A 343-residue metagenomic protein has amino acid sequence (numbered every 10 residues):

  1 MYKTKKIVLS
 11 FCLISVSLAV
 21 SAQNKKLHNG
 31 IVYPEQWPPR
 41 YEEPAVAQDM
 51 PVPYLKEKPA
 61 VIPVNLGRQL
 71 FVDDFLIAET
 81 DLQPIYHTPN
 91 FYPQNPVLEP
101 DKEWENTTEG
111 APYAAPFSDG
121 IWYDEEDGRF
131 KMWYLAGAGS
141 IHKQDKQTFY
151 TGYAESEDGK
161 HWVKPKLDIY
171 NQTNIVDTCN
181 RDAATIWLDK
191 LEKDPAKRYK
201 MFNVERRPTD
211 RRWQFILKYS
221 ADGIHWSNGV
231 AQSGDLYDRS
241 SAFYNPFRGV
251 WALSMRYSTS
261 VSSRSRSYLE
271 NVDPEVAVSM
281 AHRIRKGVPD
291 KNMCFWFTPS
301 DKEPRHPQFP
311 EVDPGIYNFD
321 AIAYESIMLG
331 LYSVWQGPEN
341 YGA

Functional and structural regions predicted by a protein language model:
M1-L9: Bacterial N-terminal signal peptides that target proteins for export
S10-L13, R207: Enrichment for repetitive, rod-forming helical segments
L13-S21: Hydrophobic h-region of N-terminal signal peptides that target proteins for export in Gram-negative bacteria
Q23-Y317, I322-A343: Beta-rich carbohydrate-recognition and catalytic domains
